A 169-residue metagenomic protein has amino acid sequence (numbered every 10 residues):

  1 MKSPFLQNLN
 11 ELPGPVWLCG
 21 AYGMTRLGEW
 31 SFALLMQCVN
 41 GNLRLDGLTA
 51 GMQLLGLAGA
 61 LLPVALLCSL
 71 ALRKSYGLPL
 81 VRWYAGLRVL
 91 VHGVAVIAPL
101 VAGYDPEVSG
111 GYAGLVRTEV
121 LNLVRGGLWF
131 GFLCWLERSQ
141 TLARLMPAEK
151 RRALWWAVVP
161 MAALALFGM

Functional and structural regions predicted by a protein language model:
M1-M169: Topology signature of small-to-medium multi-pass alpha-helical membrane proteins
